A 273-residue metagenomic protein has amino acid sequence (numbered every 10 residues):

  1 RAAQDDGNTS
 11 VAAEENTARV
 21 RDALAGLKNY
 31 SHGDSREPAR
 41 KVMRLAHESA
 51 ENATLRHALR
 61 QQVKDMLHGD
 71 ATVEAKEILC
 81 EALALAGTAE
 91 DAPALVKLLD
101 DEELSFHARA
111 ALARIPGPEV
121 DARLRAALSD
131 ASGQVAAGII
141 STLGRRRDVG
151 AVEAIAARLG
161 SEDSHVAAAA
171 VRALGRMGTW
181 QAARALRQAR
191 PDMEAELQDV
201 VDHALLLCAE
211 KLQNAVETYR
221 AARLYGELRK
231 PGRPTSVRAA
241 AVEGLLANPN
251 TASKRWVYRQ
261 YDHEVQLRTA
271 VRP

Functional and structural regions predicted by a protein language model:
R1-G7: Signal peptide processing junction and immediate N-terminal pro/mature segment of secreted/exported proteins
S10-E14, N29-T54, D65-G69, V73-T88 (+11 more regions): Structural detector for internal amphipathic alpha-helices that build alpha-solenoid repeat scaffolds
V20-H32: Long, acidic/serine-threonine-rich intrinsically disordered regions with weak helical/coil propensity that act as
A58-L59, K64: Internal amphipathic alpha-helical repeat/solenoid segments
